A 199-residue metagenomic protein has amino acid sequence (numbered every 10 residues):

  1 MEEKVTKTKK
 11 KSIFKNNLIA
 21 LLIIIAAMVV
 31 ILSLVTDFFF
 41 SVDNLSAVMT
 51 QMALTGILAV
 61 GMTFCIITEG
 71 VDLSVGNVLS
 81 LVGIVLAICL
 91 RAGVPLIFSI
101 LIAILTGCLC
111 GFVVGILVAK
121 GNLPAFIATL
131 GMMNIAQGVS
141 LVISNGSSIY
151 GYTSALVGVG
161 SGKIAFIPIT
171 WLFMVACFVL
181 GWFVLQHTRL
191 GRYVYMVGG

Functional and structural regions predicted by a protein language model:
E2-I57, G93-F98: Membrane-interfacial amphipathic/re-entrant helices at transmembrane-helix boundaries
L18-I23, V48, T55, N77-L81 (+3 more regions): Hydrophobic alpha-helical transmembrane segments
I24-F40, T68, L141-N145, F183-R189: Structural signal for alpha-helical transmembrane segments and their membrane-water exit/capping regions in multi-pass
A27-V30, V85, I135, V179: Hydrophobic residues within the alpha-helical transmembrane core of Major Facilitator Superfamily
L32-A92, I116-N122: Single transmembrane alpha-helix segments in multi-pass membrane proteins
V94-M132: Alpha-helical transmembrane segments within multi-pass membrane transporters and channels
A125-T188: Transmembrane helix-bundle core of multi-pass membrane transporters and related energy-transducing complexes
L190-G199: Short cytoplasmic-facing helical segments at TM-TM junctions of multi-pass membrane proteins
